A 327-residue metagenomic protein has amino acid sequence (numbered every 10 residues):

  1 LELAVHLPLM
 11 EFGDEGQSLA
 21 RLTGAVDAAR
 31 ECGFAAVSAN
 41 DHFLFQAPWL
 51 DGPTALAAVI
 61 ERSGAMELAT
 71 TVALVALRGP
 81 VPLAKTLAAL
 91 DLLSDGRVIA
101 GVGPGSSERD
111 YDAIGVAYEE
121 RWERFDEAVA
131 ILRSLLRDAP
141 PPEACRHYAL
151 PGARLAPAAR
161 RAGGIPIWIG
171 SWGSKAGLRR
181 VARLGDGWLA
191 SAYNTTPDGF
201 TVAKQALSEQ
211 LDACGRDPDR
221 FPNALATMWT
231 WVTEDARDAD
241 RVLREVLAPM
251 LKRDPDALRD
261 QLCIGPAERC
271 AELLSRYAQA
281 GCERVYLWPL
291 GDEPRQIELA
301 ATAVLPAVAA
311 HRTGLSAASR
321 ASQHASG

Functional and structural regions predicted by a protein language model:
L1, A76-L184, T201, Q205-Q210 (+4 more regions): Internal, glycine-rich beta/alpha segment that forms the wall or movable "lid" of small-molecule/cofactor binding
L1-D14, A65, S107-D112, R146-I165 (+1 more regions): N-terminal small/glycine-rich loop or linker at the start of catalytic domains across soluble metabolic enzymes
L1-R62, E67, G163-I165, L290 (+1 more regions): N-terminal beta1-alpha1-beta2 module of alpha/beta enzyme domains
L3-L7, V37-A39, L68-T71, V98-V102 (+4 more regions): Hydrophobic faces of well-ordered beta-strands that scaffold small-molecule active sites in alpha/beta enzyme cores
V5-A20, A73-V81, A162-G173, D256-E268: Active-site mouth loops of central-metabolism enzymes
G16-A29, L83-T86, G170-R183, G265-R276: Short, acidic/polar
F34, D95, G185-D186, C282: A structural motif
L50-T70, E127-I131, L135, A301-L315: Alpha-helix-loop-beta-strand connector modules within alpha/beta enzyme cores
